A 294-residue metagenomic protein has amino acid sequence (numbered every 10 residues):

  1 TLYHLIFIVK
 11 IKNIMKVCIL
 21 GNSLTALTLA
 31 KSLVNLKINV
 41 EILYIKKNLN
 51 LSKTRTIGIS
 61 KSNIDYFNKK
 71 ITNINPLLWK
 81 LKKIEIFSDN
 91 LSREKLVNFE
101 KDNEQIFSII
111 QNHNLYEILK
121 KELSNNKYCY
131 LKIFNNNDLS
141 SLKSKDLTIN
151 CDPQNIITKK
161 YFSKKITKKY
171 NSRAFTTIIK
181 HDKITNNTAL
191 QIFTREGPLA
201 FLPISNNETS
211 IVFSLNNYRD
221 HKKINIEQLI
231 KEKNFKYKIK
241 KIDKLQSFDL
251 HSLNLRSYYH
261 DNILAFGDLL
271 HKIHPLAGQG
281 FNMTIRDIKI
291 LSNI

Functional and structural regions predicted by a protein language model:
T1-I14: N-terminal amphipathic/basic-hydrophobic helices that include classical n-h-c signal peptides and signal-anchor
V17-K82: Glycine-rich FAD cofactor-binding loop and adjacent beta-loop-alpha segment at the N-terminus of flavoprotein
L20, L43, I149, G267-D268 (+1 more regions): Active-site flanking residues adjacent to catalytic metal/cofactor-binding acidic residues
T25, P153-I156, Q279: Short glycine-rich anion-binding loops that position phosphate/pyrophosphate groups of nucleotides and phosphorylated
D65, L78-F175: Conserved N-terminal helical subregion
C151-F235, I242-L245: Conserved FAD-binding catalytic core of PHBH/FMO-like flavoproteins
R219-N293: FAD/FMN-dependent oxidoreductases across multiple families
